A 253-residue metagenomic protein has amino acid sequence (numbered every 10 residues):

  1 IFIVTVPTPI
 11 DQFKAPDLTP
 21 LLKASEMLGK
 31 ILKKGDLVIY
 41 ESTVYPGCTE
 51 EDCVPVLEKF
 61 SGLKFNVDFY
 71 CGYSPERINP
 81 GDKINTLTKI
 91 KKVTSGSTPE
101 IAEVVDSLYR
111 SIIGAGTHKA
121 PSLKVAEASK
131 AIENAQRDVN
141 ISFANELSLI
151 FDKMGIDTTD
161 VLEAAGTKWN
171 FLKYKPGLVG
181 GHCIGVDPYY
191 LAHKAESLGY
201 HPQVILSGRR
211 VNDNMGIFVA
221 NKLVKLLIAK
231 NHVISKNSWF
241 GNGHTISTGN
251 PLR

Functional and structural regions predicted by a protein language model:
I1-R253: Structural/interface elements that position substrates and couple domains in central-metabolism enzymes
